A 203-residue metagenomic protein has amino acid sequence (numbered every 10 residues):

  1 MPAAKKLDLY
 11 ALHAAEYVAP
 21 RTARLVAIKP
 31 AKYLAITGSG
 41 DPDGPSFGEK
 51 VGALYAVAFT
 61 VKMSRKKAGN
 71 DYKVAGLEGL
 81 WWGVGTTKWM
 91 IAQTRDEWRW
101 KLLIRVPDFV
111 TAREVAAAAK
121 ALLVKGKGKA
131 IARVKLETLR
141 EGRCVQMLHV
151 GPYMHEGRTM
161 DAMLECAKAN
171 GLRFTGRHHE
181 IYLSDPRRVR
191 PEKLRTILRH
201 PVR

Functional and structural regions predicted by a protein language model:
M1-R203: A solvent-exposed interaction/effector surface
